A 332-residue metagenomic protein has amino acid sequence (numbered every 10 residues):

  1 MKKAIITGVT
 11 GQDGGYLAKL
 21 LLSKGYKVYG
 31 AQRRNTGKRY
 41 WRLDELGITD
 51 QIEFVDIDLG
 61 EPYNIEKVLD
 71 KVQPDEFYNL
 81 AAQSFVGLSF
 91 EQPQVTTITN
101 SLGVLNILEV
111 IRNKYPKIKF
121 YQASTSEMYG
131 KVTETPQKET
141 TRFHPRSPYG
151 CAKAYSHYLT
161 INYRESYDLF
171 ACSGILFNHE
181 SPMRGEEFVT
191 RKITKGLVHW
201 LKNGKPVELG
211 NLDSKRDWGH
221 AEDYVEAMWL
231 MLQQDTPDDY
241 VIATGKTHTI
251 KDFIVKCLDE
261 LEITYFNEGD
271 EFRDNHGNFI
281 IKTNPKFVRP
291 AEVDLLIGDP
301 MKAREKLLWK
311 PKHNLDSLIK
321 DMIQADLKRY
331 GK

Functional and structural regions predicted by a protein language model:
M1-H179, E222, L232, H313 (+2 more regions): N-terminal Rossmann-like NAD(P)+-binding domain of SDR-like oxidoreductases, especially those catalyzing
L17, S23, G30-A31, I57 (+2 more regions): C-terminal substrate-binding subdomain of Rossmann-fold SDR/epimerase-dehydratase oxidoreductases
E66, T133, R184-G185, I254: A short local structural element in Rossmann-fold oxidoreductases
E91-Q92, P148, M183-E187, D294: Short, solvent-exposed loop/turn segments at secondary-structure boundaries
N178, P182-G185, D213-D217: Heptad-repeat alpha-helical coiled-coil signaling segments
